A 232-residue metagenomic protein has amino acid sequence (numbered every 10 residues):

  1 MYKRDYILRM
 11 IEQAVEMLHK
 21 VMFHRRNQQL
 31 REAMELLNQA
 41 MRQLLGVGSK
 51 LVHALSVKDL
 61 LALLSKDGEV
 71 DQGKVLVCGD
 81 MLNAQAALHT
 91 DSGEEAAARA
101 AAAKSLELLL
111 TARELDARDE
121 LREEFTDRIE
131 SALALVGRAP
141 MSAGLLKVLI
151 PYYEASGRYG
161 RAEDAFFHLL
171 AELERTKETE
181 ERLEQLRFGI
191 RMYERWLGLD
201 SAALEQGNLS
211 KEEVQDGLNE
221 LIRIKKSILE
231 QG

Functional and structural regions predicted by a protein language model:
M1-E95, R99-A117, A155-L169, E174 (+1 more regions): N-terminal alpha-helical interaction modules that lie
R9, E16, K74, M81 (+6 more regions): The tetratricopeptide repeat
V52, A117, E123-E124, E180-L183: Alpha-solenoid helical repeat scaffolds
K66-G68, D127-L145, R187-G217: A cross-kingdom feature marking charged/low-complexity
L110-R158, A171: Alpha-helical adaptor scaffolds
A165-E194: Extended, basic/helix-rich recognition subdomains
